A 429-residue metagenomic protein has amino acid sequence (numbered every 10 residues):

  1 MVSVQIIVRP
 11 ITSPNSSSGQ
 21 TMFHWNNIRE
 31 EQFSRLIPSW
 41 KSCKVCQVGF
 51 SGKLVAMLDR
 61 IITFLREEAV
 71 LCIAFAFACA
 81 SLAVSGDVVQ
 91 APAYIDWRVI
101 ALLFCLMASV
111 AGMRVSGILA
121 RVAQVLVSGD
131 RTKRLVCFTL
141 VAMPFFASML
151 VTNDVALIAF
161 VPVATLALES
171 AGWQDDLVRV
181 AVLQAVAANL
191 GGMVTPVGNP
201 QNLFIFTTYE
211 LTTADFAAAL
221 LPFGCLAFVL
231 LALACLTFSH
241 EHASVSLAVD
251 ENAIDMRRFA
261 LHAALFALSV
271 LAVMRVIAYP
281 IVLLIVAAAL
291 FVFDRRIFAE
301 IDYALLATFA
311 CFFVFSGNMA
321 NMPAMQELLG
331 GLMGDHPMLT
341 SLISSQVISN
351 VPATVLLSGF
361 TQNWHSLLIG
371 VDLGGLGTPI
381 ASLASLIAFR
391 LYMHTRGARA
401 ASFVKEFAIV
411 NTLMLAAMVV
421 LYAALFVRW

Functional and structural regions predicted by a protein language model:
L58-V84, D96-A108, F259-L268, V276-F291 (+1 more regions): Hydrophobic mid-bilayer segments of alpha-helices in multi-pass membrane transport proteins, especially secondary
I61-R66, V89-V99, T213-F223, N252-I254 (+3 more regions): Interfacial loop-to-helix junctions that mark the boundaries of transmembrane helices in multi-pass membrane
Y94, S116, A120-A123, L265-Q362: Transmembrane helical segments that form the transport core of multi-pass membrane transport proteins
W97-V99, S128-V141, S170-V180, M256-A260 (+2 more regions): Membrane-interfacial loop-to-helix junctions in multi-pass transporters
Q124, T237-A263, R295-A299: Flexible interhelical linker loops that connect adjacent transmembrane helices in multi-pass membrane transporters
L140-A142, F146-L190, V355-I369, A423-V427: Hydrophobic transmembrane alpha-helices that form the pore/transport pathway of multi-pass ion and small-solute
G172-H240, V245-D250, L367, F389-M418: Membrane-core helix-loop-helix motifs of multi-pass transport proteins
A217-F228, L339-W429: C-terminal transmembrane helix pair
